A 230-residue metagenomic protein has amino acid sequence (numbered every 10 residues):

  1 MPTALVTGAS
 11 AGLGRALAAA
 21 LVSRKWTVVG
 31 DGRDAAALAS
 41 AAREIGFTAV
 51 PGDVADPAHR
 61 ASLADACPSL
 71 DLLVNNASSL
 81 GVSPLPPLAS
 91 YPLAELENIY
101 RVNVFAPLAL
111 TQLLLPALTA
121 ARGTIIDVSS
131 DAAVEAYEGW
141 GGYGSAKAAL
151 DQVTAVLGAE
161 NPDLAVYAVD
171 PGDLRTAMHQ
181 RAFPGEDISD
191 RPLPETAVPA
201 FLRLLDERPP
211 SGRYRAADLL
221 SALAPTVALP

Functional and structural regions predicted by a protein language model:
S10-A11: Conserved glycine-rich cofactor-binding loop
R24-S40: Conserved glycine-rich Rossmann-like NAD(P)H-binding loop of the short-chain dehydrogenase/reductase
P51-S62, L93: The beta1-alpha1 cofactor-binding region of Rossmann-like NAD(H)/NADP(H)-dependent oxidoreductases
S62, P84-S90, A94-R101: Active-site Tyr-X3-Lys motif and surrounding loop/helix of classical short-chain dehydrogenase/reductase
N76-P84: Conserved NAD(P)H cofactor-binding loop of Rossmann-fold oxidoreductase domains
S79-L80, S90-L93, R122-A149, T154-P162 (+2 more regions): Catalytic loop of short-chain dehydrogenase/reductase
L164, A168-P171, T176, P184-P230: C-terminal helical subdomain
